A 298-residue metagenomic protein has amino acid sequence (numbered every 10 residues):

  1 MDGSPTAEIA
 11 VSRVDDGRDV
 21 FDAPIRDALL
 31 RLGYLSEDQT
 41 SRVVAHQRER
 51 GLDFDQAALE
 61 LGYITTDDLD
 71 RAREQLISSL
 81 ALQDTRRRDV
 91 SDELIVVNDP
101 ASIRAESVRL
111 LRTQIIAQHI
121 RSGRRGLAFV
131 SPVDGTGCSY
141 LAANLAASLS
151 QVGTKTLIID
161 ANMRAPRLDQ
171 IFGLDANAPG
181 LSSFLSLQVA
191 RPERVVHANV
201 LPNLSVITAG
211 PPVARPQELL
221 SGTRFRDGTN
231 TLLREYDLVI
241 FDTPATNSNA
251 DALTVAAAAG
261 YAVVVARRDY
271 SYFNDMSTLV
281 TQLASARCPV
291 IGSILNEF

Functional and structural regions predicted by a protein language model:
M1-R88: Non-catalytic accessory regions
D2-P5, D84-V108, S277-F298: C-terminal lobe/tail of nucleotide-utilizing enzymes
L30, R48, L59, E74-I77 (+9 more regions): Signal for well-folded cores of large energy- and translation-related assemblies
D67, R71-G126: Extreme N-terminal, non-catalytic leader segments that precede Walker-type/kinase nucleotide-binding cores
N98-S102, Q170, D175-A190, P211-S221 (+1 more regions): Flexible beta-alpha connector loops of hexameric P-loop NTPases
P100-Q170: Walker A/P-loop phosphate-binding motif and the immediately C-terminal alpha-helix
S148-T208, T229, F273: Phosphate-binding loop that captures ATP/GTP phosphates
E218-F298: Conserved catalytic-core segment of NTP-binding enzymes
